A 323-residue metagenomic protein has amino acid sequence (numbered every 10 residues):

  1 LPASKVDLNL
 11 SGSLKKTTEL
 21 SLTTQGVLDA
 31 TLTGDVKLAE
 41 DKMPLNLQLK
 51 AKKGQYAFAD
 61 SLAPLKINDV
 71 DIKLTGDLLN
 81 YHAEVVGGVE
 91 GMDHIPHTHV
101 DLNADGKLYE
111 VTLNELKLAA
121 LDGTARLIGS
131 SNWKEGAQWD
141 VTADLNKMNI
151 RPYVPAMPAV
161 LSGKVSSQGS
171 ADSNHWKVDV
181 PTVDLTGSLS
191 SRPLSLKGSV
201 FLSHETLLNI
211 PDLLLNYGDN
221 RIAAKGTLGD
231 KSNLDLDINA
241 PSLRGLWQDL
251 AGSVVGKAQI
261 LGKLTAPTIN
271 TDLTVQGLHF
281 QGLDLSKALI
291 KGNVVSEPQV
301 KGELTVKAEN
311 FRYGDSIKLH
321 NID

Functional and structural regions predicted by a protein language model:
L1: Glycine-rich phosphate-binding "P-loop"
S4-K15, L20-T24, A30-M43, L47 (+16 more regions): Extended lipid/amphipathic-ligand handling interfaces
L20, L45-L47, A83, W139-V141 (+4 more regions): Transmembrane beta-strands of outer-membrane beta-barrel proteins
G54-F58, M92, M148-P152, L185-T186 (+3 more regions): Sequence/structural signature of outer-membrane beta-barrel proteins
